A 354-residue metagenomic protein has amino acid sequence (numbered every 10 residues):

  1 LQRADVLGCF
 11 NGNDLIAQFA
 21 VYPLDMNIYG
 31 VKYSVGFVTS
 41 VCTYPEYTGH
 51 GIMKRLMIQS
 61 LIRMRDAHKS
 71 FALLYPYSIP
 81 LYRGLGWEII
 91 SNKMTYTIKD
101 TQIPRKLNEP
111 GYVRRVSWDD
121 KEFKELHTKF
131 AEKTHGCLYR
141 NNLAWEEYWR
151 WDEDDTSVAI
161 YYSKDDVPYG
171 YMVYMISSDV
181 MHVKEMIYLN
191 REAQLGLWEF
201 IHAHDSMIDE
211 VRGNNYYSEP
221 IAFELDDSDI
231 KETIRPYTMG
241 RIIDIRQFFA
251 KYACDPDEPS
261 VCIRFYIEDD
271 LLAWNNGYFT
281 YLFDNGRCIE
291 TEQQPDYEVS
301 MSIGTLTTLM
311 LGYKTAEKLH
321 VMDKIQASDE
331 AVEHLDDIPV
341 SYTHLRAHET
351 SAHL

Functional and structural regions predicted by a protein language model:
Q2-G12, A17, F37, Y148-I160: A short helix-loop-beta-strand connector motif used in the catalytic cores of GNAT acetyltransferases and, in some
G8, D14-P23, F37, C42 (+2 more regions): Conserved beta-strand in the GNAT
Y47-Q59, E192-G196: Conserved acetyl-CoA pyrophosphate-binding loop and the N-cap/start of the following alpha-helix in GNAT-like
H68-S70, P76-M94, S218-E232: Conserved active-site alpha-helix within GNAT-family acetyltransferase domains
N92-K184, R191-H204, R235-P236, R246-P259: Amide-forming acyltransferase catalytic core, primarily the GNAT-like/NAT-type and related acyltransferase folds
N190, Q194, W198-D284: Acidic, aliphatic-rich amphipathic alpha-helical segments
C262-K318: Low-complexity, glycine/alanine/valine/leucine- and proline-rich hydrophobic stretches
T343-T350: Conserved small/polar residues in nucleotide/adenosyl-binding loops
